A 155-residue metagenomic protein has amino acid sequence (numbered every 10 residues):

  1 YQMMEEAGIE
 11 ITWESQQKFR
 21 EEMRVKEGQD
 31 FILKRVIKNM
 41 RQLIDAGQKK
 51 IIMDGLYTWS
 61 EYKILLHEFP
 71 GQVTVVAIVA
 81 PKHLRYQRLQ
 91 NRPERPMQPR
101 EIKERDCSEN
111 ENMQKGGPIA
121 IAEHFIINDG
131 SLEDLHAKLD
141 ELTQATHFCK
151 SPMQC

Functional and structural regions predicted by a protein language model:
Y1-I52, L56-I64, R100: ATP-dependent small-molecule kinase phosphotransfer cores that center on conserved nucleotide phosphate-binding segments
Y1-Q2, I78-H83, I102-R105: Short, acidic/turn-prone active-site loops that include or flank metal/cofactor- and phosphate-binding residues
Q2, W59-S60, H83-L84, E133-D134: Short alpha-helical
A7, K63-L66, Q87-L89, M113: Short, well-ordered secondary-structure micro-motifs
K26, D30-F31, Q90-A145, C149: Small-molecule kinase domains that catalyze NTP-dependent phosphoryl transfer to phosphate-bearing small molecules
K49, V73, E123: Conserved acidic residues
D54-G55, H67-P96: Conserved phosphate-donor/acceptor-positioning beta-strand/loop module used by diverse small-molecule
P152-C155: A short, charged, Gly/Pro-tolerant segment at domain boundaries
